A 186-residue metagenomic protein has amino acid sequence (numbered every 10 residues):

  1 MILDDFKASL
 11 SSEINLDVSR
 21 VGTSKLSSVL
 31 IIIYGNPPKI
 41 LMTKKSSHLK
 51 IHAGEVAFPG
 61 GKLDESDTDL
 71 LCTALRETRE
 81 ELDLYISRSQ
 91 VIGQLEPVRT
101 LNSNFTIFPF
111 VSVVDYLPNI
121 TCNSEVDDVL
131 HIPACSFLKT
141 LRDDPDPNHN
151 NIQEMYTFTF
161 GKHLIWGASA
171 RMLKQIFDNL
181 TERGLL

Functional and structural regions predicted by a protein language model:
M1-T23: Entry/capping segment at the start of metal-dependent catalytic domains with acidic active-site entry clusters
D4, A8, K39, R76-E80 (+1 more regions): Recognition helices and adjacent regulatory flanks at domain boundaries
V18-F58: N-terminal strand-loop-strand
H48, K62-G161, I165, N179-L186: Unchanged
E55, G61-K62, A168: Gly/Ser/Thr-rich helix-start
T106, S169-M172: Internal, well-ordered alpha-helical segments in soluble enzyme and binding-protein domains
M172-L180: Short amphipathic C-terminal alpha-helix that caps PH/PH-like domains
